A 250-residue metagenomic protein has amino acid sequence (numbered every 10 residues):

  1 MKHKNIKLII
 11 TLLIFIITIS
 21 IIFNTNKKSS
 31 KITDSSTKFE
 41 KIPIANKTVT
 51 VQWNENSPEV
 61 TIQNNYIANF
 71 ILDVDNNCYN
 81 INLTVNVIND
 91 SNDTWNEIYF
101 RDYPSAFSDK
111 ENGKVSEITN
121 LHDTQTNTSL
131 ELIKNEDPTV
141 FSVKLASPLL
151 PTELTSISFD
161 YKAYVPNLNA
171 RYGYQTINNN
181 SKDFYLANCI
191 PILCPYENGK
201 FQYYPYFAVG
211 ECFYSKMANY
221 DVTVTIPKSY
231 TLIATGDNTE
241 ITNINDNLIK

Functional and structural regions predicted by a protein language model:
M1-L12: N-terminal Sec-pathway targeting helices
K7, F15-I17, I21-N80: N-terminal, polar/Ser/Thr-rich
F39, S108-N180, D246: A surface-exposed beta-strand-loop module
N46, W95-T128, A187, T225-Y230: Solvent-exposed beta-hairpin/edge-strand motifs
N65-I67, C78-T84, E97, V140 (+3 more regions): Intrinsic-disorder/low-complexity, polar/charged segments enriched in Ser/Thr/Lys/Arg/Asp/Glu/Gln
A68-I71, V85, L130-L132, K144-L149 (+2 more regions): Beta-strand-rich interaction surfaces with strong enrichment in secreted/lumenal proteins
V87-N92: Asparagine-centered strand-capping/turn motif at beta-strand->loop junctions
D160-K250: Extended, low-hydrophobicity, Ser/Thr/Pro/Gly-biased non-transmembrane segments
